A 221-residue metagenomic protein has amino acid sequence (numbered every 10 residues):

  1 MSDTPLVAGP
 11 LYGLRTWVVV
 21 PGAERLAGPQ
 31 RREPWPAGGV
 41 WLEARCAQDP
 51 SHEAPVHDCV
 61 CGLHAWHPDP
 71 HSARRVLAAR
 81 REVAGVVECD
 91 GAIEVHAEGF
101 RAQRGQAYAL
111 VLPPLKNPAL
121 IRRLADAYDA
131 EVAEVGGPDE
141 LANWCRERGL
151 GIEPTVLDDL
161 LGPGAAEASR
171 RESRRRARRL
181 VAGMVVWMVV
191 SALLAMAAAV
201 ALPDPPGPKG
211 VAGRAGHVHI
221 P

Functional and structural regions predicted by a protein language model:
M1-L42: N-terminal "first-domain core" detector
V7-E24, D69-P70, V86-I93, P113-K116 (+1 more regions): Short, flexible beta-strand-to-coil junctions
P36-H57: N-terminal interaction modules that seed assembly of large macromolecular complexes
P50-R122: ADP-ribosyltransferase catalytic core
A102-L157, L180-A182: Active-site-proximal loop/hinge segments that shape catalytic or ion-binding/gating pockets
L150-E172: Juxtamembrane amphipathic/hinge helix adjacent to a transmembrane helix
R170-P221: C-terminal single-pass membrane-anchor helix
